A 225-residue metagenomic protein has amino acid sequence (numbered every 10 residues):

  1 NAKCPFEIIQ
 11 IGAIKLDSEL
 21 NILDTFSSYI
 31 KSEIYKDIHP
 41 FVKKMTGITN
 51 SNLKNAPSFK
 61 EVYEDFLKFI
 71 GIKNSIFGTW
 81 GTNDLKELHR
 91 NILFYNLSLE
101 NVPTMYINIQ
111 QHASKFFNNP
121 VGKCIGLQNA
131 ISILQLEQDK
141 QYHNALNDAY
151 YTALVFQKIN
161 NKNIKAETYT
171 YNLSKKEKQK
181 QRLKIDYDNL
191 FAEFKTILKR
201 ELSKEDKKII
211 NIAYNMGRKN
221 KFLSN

Functional and structural regions predicted by a protein language model:
N1-C4, L16-L23, K54-N225: DEDD superfamily 3′-5′ metal-dependent exonuclease/proofreading module
N1-T46: Conserved RNase H-like, two-metal-ion catalytic cores of nucleic-acid enzymes
I48-N52: Short glycine/proline- and acidic residue-enriched helix-loop micro-motifs that form flexible lids or anion-recognition
